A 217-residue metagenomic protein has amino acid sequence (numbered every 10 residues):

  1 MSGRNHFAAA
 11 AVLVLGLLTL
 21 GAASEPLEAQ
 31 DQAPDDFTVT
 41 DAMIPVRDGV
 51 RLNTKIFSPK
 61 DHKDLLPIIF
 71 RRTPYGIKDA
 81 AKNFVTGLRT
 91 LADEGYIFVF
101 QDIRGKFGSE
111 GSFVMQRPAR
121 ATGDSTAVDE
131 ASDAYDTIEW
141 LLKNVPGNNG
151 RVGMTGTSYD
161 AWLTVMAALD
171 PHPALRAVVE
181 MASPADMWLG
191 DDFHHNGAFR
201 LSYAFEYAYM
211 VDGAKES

Functional and structural regions predicted by a protein language model:
M1-V12: Bacterial N-terminal signal peptides that target proteins for export
A10-A22: Bacterial N-terminal signal peptides
G21-D31: Boundary at the C-terminal end of the N-terminal hydrophobic targeting segment
Q30-H62: N-terminal cap/lid segment of alpha/beta-hydrolase-fold proteins
K60-K143, F193: Cap/lid segment of the alpha/beta-hydrolase catalytic domain
V85, D93, M115-P118, T122-A127 (+2 more regions): Accessory cap/linker subdomain of secreted extracellular hydrolases
P146-S158: Alpha/beta-hydrolase fold nucleophile elbow
G156-M166: Glycine-rich nucleophile elbow surrounding the catalytic serine of serine-hydrolase chemistry
